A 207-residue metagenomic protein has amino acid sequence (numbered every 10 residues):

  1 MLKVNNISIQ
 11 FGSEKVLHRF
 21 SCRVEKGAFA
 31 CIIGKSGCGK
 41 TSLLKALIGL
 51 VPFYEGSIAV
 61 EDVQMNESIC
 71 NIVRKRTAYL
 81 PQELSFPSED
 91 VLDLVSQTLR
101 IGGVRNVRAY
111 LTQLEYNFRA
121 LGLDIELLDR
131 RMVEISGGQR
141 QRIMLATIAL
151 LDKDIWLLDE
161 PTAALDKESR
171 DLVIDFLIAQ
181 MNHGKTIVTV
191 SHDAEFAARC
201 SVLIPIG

Functional and structural regions predicted by a protein language model:
I48: Helix-to-loop junction immediately C-terminal to a conserved catalytic motif
F53-M65, V73: Conserved ABC transporter NBD signature motif
E83, E89-V104: Q-loop/switch helix immediately C-terminal to the Walker
R108-L127: Conserved ABC ATPase "signature" region
R131-I135, Q139: Conserved ABC ATPase signature
W156-E160: Catalytic Walker B motif of ABC-type/P-loop ATPase nucleotide-binding domains
K167-S169: Helix N-cap at the start of a conserved alpha-helix in ABC-type nucleotide-binding domains
